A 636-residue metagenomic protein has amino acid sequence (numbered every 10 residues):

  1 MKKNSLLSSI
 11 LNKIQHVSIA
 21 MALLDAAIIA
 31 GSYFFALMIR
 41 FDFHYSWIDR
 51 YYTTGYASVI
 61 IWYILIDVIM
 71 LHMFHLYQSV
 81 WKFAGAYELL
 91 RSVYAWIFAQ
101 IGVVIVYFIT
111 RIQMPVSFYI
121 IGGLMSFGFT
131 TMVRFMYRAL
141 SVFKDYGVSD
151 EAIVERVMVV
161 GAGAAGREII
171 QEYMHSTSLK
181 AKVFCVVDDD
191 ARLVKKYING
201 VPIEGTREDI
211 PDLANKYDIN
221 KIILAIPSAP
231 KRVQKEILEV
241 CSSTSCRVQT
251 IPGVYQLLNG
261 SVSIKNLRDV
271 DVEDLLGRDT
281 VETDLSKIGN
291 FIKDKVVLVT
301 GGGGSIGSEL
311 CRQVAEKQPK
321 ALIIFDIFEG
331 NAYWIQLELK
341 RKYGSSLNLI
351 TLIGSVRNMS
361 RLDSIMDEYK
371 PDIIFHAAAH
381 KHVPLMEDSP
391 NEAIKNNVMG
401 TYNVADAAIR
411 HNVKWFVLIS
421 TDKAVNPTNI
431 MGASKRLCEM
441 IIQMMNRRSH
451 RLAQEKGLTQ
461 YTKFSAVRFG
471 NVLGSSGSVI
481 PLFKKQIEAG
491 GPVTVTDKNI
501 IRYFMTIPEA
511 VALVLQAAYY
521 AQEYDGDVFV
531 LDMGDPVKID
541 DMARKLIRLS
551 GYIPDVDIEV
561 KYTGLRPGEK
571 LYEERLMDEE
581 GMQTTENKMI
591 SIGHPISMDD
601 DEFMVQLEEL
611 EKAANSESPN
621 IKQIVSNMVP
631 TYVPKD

Functional and structural regions predicted by a protein language model:
M1-I153, V157, S178-A181, V194 (+2 more regions): Signature of alpha-helical transmembrane segments in polytopic membrane proteins
K2, Q234-V296, I409: Flexible, Lys/Arg-rich cytosolic regulatory linkers and terminal tails that connect or flank
A30, F34, M38, A57 (+5 more regions): A solvent-exposed beta-alpha-beta segment
A214, D218-N220, P319-K320, M366 (+3 more regions): Proline-aspartate-enriched helix->loop->beta-strand connector
K235-I251, A321-F328, I373, D388-W415: NAD(P)-cofactor binding segment of oxidoreductase domains
G260, H376, H382-V383, E387-E439 (+2 more regions): Conserved Rossmann-fold NAD(P)-dependent oxidoreductase catalytic core, especially the SDR/UDP-sugar
K265-D269, E273, G277-K370, G581: N-terminal Rossmann/SDR dinucleotide-binding element
E282, K287-F291, M444-D636: Strand-loop microenvironment adjacent to phosphate/nucleotide-handling motifs in alpha/beta enzyme folds
